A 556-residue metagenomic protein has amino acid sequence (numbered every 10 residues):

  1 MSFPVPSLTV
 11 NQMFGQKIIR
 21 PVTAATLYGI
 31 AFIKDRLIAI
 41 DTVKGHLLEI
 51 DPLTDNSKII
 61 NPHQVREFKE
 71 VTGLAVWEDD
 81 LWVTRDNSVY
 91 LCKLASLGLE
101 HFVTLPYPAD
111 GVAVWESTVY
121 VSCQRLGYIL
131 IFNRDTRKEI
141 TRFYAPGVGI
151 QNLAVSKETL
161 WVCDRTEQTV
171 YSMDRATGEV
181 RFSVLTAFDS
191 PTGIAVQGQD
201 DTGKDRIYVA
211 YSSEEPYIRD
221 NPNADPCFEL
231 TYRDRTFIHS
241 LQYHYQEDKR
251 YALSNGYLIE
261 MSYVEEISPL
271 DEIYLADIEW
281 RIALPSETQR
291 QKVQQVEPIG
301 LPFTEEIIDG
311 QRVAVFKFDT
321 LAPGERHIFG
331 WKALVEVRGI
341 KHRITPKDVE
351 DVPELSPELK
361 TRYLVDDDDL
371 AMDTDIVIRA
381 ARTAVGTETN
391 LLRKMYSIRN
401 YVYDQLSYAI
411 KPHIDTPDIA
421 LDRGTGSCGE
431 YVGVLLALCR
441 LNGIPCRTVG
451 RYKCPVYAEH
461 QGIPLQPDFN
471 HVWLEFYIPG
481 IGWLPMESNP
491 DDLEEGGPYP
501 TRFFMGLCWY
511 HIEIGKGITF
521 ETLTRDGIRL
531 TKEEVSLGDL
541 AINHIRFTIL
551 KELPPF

Functional and structural regions predicted by a protein language model:
S2-T23: A short helix->beta-strand "capping" segment at the edge of beta-propeller domains
I18-T23, N61-E67, F102-P106, R142-P146 (+1 more regions): Surface loop/turn motifs at the tips and blade-to-blade linkers of beta-strand repeat domains
K34-R36, E78-D79, E116-T118, K157-T159 (+2 more regions): Short coil/turn segments that connect the beta-strands within blades of beta-propeller domains
A39-V43, V83-N87, V121-R125, V162-T166 (+1 more regions): Conserved beta-strand positions in repeat-built beta-propeller and related beta-rich domains
D51-D55, K93-L97, N133-R137, D174-G178: Short loop/turn segments that connect beta-strands within beta-propeller blades
P222-I340: Intrinsically disordered, low-complexity N-terminal segments that are enriched in acidic
P323-D422: Acidic low-complexity segments
E430-R529: Hydrophobic/aromatic-rich core segments of domains that either
